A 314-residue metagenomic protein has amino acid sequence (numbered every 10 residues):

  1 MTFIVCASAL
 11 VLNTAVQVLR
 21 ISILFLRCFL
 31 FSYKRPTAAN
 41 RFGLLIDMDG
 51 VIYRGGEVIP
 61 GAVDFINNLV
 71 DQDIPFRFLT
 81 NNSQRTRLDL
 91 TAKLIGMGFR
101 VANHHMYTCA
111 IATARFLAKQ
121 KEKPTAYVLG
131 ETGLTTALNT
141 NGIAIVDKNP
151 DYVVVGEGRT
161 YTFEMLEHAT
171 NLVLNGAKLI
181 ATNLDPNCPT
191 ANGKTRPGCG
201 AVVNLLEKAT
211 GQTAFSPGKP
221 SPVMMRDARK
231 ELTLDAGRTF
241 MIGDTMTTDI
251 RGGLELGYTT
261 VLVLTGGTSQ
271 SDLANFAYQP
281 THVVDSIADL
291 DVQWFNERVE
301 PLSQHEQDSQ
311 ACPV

Functional and structural regions predicted by a protein language model:
C6, C28-I74, S83-Y107, A114-V314: Asp-based, Mg2+/Mn2+-dependent phosphohydrolase catalytic module
C6-S8, R20: Low-acidity, Ser/Thr- and Arg-rich intrinsically disordered low-complexity segments
S22-R27: Hydrophobic alpha-helical signal peptides and transmembrane signal-/tail-anchor segments that drive secretory-pathway
